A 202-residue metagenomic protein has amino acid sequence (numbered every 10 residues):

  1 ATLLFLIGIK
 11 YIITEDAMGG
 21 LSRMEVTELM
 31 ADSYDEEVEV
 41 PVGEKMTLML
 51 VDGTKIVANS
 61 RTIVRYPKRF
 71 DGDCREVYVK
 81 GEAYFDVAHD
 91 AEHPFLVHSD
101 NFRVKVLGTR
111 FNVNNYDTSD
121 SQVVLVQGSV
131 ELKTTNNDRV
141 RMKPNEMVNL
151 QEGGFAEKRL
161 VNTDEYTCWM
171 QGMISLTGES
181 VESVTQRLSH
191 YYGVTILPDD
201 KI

Functional and structural regions predicted by a protein language model:
L3-I202: A residue-level detector for the "anchor" residue at the start of short, highly conserved motifs
